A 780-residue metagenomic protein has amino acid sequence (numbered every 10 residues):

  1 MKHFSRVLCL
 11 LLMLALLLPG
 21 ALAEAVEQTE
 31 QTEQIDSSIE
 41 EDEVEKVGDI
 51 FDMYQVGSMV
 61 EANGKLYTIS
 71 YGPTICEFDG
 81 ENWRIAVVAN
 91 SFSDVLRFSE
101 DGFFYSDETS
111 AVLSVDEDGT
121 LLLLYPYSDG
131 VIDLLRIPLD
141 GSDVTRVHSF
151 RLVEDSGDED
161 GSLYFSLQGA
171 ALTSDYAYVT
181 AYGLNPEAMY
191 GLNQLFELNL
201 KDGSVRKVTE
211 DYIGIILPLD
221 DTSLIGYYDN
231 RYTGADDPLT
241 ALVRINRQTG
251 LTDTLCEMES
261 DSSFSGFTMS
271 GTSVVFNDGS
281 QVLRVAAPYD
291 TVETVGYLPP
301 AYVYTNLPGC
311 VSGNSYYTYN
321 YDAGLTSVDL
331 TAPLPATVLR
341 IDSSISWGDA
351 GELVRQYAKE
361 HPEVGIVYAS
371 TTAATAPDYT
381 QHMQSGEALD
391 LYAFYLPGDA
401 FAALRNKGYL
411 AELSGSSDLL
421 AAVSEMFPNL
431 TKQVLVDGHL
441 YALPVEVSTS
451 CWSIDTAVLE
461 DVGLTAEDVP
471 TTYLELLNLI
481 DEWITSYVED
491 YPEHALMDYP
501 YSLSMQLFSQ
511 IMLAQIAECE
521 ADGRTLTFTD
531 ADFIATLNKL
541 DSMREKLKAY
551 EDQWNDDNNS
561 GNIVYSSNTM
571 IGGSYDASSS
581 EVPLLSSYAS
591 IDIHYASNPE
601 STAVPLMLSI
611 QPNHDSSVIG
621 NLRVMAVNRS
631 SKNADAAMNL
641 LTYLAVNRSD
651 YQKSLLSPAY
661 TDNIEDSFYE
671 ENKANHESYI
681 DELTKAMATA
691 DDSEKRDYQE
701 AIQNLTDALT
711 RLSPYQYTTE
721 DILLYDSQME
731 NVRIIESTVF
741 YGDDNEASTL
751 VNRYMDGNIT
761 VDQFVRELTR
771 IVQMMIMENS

Functional and structural regions predicted by a protein language model:
E24-Y71, C76, A170, G214-I216 (+6 more regions): Conserved N-terminal structural module of periplasmic/extracytoplasmic solute-binding proteins
I35-G48, T74-E100, I132-D155, Y190-T209 (+3 more regions): Surface-exposed loop/turn elements that mediate protein-protein interactions on large endomembrane-trafficking
G398-C451, A603-Q611: Hinge/lid segment of periplasmic solute-binding proteins
A411-M426, V469, I516-N538, I610-S616 (+1 more regions): Short, solvent-exposed loop/beta-turn-alpha elements that line the ligand-binding surface or hinge of extracytoplasmic
Y441-V445, L474-N538, A577-L584: Extracytoplasmic/periplasmic solute-binding protein
I480, D522-T569, Y595-I610: Glycine-centered hinge/linker elements that transmit conformational signals in sensory and ligand-binding systems
S597-D681, K685-A688: Extracytoplasmic/periplasmic substrate-recognition and gating elements
E682-M777: C-terminal capping/gating helix-and-loop segments adjacent to ligand/active sites or protein-protein/ligand interfaces
